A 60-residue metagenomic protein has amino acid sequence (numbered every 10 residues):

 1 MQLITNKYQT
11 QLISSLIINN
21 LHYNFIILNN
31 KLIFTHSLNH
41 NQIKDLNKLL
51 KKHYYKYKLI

Functional and structural regions predicted by a protein language model:
L3-H22: Short amphipathic alpha-helix segments
I4-N6, T35-S37, I60: A structural detector for beta-sheet-dominated domains
Y8, L28, Y54: Functionally constrained cores in energy, signaling, and assembly domains
I17-K48: Acidic, low-complexity, intrinsically disordered interaction modules
K51-I60: Conserved short beta-strand edge segments in small beta-sheet-based binding/regulatory domains
